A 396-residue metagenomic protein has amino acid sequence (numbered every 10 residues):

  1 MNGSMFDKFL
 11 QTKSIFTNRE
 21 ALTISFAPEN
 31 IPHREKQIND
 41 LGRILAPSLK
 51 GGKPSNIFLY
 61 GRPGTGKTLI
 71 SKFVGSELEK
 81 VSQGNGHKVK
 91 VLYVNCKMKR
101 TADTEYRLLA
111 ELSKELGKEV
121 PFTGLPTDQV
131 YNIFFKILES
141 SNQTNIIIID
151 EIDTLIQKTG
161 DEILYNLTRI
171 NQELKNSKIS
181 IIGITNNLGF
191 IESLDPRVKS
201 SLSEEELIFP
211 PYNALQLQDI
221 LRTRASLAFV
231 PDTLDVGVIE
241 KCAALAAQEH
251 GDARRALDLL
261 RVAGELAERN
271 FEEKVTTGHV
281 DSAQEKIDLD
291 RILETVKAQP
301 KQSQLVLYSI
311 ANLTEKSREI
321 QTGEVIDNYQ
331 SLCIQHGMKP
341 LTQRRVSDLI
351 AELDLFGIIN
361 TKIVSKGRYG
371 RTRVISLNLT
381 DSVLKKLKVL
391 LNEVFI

Functional and structural regions predicted by a protein language model:
M1-S55, K80: A short, basic N-terminal segment
N2-F6, L10-T17, T23, P54 (+7 more regions): Mid-core helix/loop region of P-loop NTP-binding domains shared across ATPases and GTPases
G52-V74: Walker A/P-loop nucleotide-binding motif
N56-F58, V81-K99: Conserved catalytic segments around the Walker B and adjacent sensor/switch elements of P-loop NTPase domains
S76-K88, G117-V120: Post-Walker A helix-loop "phosphate-sensing" segment adjacent to the P-loop in P-loop NTPases
A247-A253, R261-K274, N312-K316, C333-Q335 (+1 more regions): AAA+ ATPase "lid" subdomain C-terminal helix
L266-L289: Conserved C-terminal helix/linker of AAA+ ATPases
T314-I396: Terminal-proximal interaction/regulatory segments of ATP-powered molecular machines
